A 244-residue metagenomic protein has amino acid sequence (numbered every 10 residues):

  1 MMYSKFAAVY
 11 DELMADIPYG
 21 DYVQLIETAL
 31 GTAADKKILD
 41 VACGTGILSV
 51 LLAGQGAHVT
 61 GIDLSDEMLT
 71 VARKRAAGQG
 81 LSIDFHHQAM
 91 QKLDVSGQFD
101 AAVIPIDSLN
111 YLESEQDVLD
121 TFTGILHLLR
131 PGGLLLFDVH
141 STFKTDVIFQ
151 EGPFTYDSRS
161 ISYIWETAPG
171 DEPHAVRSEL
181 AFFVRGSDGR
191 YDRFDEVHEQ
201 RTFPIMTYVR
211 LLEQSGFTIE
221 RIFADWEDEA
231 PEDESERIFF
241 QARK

Functional and structural regions predicted by a protein language model:
M1-K36: Conserved class I S-adenosyl-L-methionine
A42-G46: Class I SAM-dependent methyltransferase "Motif I" SAM/SAH-binding loop
I47-K92: Class I SAM-dependent methyltransferase SAM/SAH-binding core
D94-A101: A short acidic, Gly/Pro-enriched loop at the edge of an enzyme's catalytic core that lines a small-molecule cofactor
P105-D107: Residues lining the SAM
L119-P131: A short glycine-rich, Lys/Arg-flanked "PGG" loop and its adjoining helix->strand segment in the class I
L136-T207: SAM-dependent methyltransferase
E199-K244: C-terminal lobe and adjacent flexible extensions of AdoMet/dcAdoMet transferase-like proteins
